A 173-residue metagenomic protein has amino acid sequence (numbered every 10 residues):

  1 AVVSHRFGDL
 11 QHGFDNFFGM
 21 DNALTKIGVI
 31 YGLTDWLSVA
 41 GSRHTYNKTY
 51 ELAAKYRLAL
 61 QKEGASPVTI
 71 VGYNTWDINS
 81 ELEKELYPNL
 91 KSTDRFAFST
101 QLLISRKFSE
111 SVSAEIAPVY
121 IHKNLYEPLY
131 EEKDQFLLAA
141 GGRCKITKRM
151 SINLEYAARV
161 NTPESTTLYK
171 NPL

Functional and structural regions predicted by a protein language model:
A1-N89, R95-T100, S105-S113, Y120-N124 (+1 more regions): Transmembrane beta-barrel domains of Gram-negative outer membranes and organellar outer membranes
P118-V119, A139: C-terminal folded domains that constitute the principal catalytic or ligand-binding module of multi-domain proteins
N124-F136: Short helix-loop boundary/capping segments
K133-L138, Y169-P172: Charged helix-capping and loop-helix junction motifs
